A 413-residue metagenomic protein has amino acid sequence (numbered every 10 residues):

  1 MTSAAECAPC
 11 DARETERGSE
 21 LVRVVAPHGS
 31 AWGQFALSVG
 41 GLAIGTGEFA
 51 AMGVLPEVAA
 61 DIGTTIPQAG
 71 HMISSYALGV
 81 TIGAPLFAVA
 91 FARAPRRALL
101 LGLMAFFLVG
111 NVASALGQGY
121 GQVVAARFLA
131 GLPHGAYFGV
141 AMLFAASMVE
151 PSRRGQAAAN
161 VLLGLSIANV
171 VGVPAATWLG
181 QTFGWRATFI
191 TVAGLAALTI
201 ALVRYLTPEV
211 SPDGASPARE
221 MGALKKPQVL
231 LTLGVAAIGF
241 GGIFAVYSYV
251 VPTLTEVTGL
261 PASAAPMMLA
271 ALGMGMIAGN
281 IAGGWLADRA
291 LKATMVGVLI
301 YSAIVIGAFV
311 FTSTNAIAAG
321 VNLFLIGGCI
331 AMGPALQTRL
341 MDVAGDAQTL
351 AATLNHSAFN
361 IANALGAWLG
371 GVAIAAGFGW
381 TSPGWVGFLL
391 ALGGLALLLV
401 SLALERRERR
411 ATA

Functional and structural regions predicted by a protein language model:
G63, P95, L116-Q122, G259 (+1 more regions): Helix-breaking motifs and short loop linkers at transmembrane-helix boundaries and internal kinks in secondary membrane
I82-G121: Conserved MFS/SLC helix-loop-helix module at the cytosolic interface between two early adjacent transmembrane helices
A84-R96, G279-L291, I374-A375: Helix-to-loop junctions at the C-terminal end of transmembrane segments in multipass secondary transporters
F106, G110-A113, G121-A130, I317-L325: Paired small-residue
A126-G164: Cytoplasmic helix-loop-helix junction between adjacent transmembrane helices in 12-TM secondary transporters
A193-P212, L397-S401: C-terminal membrane-cytosol helix-exit motif in multi-pass small-molecule transporters
A293-L336: C-terminal transmembrane helical hairpin of 12-TM major facilitator-type secondary transporters
V343-W380, G387: A late C-terminal transmembrane helix in Major Facilitator Superfamily
